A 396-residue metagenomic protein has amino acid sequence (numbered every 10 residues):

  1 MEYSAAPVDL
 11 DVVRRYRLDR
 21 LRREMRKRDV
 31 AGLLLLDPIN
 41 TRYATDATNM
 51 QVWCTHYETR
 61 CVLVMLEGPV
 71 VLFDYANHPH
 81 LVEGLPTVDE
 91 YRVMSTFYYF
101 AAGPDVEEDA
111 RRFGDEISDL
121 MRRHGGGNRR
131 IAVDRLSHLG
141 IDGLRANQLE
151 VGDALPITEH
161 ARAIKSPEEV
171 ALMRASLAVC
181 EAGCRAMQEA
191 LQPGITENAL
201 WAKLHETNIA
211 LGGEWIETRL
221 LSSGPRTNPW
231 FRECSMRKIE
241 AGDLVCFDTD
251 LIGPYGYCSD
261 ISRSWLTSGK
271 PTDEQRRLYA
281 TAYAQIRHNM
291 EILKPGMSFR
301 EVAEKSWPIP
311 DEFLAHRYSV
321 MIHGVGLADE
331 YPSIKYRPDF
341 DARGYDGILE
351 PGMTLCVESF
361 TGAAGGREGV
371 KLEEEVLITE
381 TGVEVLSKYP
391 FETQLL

Functional and structural regions predicted by a protein language model:
M1-L396: Active-site neighborhoods and metal-handling regions in enzymes and metal-associated proteins
